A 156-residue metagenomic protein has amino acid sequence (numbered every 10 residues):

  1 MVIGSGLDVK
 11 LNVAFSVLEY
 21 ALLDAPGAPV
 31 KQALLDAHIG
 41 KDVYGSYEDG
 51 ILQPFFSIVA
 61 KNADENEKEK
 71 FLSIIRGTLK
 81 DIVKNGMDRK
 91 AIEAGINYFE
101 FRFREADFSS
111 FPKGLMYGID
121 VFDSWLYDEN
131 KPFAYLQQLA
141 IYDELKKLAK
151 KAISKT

Functional and structural regions predicted by a protein language model:
M1-S57, N62-T156: Mature, solvent-exposed C-terminal subdomains and processed small-chain segments of exported/organellar
